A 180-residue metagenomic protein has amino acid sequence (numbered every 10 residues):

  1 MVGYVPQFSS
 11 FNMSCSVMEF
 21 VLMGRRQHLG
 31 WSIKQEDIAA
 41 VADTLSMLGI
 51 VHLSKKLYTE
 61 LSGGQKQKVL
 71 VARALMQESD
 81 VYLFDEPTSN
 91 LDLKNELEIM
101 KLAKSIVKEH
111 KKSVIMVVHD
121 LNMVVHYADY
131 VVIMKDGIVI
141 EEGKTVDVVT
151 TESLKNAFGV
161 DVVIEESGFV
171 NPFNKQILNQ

Functional and structural regions predicted by a protein language model:
L22, Q35-L53, E78: Conserved ABC ATPase "signature" region
L57-L61, Q65: Conserved ABC ATPase signature
V71-A72: Hydrophobic anchor residue at the start of the ABC signature
Y82-D85: Catalytic Walker B motif of ABC-type/P-loop ATPase nucleotide-binding domains
V118-H119: H-loop/switch region of ABC-family ATPase nucleotide-binding domains
K155-Q180: ABC ATPase nucleotide-binding domains
